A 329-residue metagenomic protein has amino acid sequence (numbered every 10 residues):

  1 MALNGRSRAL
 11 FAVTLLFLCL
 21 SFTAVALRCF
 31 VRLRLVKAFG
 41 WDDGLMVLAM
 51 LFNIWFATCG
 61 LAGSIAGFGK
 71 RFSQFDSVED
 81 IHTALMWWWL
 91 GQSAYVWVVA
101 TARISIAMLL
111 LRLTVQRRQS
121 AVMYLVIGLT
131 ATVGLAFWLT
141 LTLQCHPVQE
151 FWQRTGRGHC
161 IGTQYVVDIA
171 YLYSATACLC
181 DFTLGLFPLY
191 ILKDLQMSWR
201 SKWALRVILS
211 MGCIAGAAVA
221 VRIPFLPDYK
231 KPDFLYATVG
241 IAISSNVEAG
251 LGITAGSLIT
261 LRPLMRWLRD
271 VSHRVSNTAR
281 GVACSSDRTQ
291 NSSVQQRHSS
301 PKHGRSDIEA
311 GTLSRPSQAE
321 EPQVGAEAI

Functional and structural regions predicted by a protein language model:
M1-F137, R200-S201, V207: Membrane-proximal first intracellular loop
F11-L15, W88-V99, T163-C180, K202-R269: Extracellular loop 3-seventh transmembrane helix
L35-F39, R112-V122, L186-R206, K230-F234 (+1 more regions): Intracellular signaling interfaces of 7-transmembrane GPCRs
A38-A49, N53, V166-D194: Extended hydrophobic secondary-structure segments
F56-S73, A136-T155, T176-L192, I214-I241 (+1 more regions): Helix-to-loop junction signature of class
L226-I253, S257-I329: Flexible, low-complexity linker/tail segments at the boundary of structured domains
